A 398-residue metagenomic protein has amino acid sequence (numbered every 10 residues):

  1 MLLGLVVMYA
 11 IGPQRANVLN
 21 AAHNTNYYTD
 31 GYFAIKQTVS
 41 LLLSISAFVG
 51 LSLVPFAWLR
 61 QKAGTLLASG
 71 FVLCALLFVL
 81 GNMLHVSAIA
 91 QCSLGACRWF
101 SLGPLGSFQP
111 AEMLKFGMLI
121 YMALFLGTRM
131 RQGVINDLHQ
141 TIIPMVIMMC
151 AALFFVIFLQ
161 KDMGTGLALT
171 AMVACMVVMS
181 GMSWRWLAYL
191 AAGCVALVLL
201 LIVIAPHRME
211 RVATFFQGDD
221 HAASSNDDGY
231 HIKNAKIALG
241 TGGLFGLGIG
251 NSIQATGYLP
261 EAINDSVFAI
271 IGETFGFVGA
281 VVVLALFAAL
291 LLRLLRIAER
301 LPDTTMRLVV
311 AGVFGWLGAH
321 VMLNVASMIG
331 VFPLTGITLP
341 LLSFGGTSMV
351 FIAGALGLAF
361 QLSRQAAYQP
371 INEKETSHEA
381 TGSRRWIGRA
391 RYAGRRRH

Functional and structural regions predicted by a protein language model:
M1-R15: Alpha-helical transmembrane segments of multi-pass membrane proteins
L2, G330-N372: Transmembrane alpha-helices of multi-pass inner-membrane enzymes
L5-M8, A222, F245-G246, W316: Short beta-strands and strand-coil junctions in structured, solvent-facing domains, enriched
A21-D227, A269-S327, G354-L356, K374-H398: Hydrophobic alpha-helical transmembrane segments of multi-pass inner membrane proteins, especially in bacterial systems
P104-L114, L159-K161, G243, L247-G248 (+1 more regions): Glycine/serine-rich anion-binding loops at beta->alpha junctions that coordinate negatively charged ligand groups
D162-L167, L247-S252, A262-N264, V281 (+3 more regions): Transmembrane helix boundary and interhelical junction motifs in multipass membrane proteins
T214, G218-N264, F275-G279: TM-adjacent membrane-interface loops and short helices in multi-pass inner/ER membrane proteins
